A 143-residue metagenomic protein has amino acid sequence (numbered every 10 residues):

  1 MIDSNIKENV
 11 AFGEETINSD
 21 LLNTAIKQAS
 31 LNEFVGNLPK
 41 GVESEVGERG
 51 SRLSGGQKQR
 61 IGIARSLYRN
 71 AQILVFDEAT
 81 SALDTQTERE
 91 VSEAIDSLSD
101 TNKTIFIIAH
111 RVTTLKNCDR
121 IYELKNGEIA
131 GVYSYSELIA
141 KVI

Functional and structural regions predicted by a protein language model:
I2, V35, P39-V42, V46: Signature (C-motif/LSGGQ) region and adjacent switch/coupling loops of ABC-type ATPase nucleotide-binding domains
N5-N9, A25-A29, E43-I143: ABC-family ATPase nucleotide-binding domain "signature/switch" substructure
D20-N37: Conserved ABC ATPase "signature" region
